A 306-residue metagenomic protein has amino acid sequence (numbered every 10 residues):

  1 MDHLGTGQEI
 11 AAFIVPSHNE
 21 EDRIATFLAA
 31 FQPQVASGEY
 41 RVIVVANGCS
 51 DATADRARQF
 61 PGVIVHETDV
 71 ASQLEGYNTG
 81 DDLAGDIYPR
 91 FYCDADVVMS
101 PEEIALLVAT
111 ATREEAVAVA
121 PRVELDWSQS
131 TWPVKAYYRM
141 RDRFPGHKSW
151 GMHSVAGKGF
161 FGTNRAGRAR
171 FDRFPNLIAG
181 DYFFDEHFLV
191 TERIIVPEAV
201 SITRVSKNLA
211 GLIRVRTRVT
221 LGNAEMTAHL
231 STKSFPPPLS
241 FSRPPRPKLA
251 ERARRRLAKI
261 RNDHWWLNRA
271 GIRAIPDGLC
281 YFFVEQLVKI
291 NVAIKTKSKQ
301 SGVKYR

Functional and structural regions predicted by a protein language model:
N19-Q34: Short, well-formed alpha-helical segments that are part of the catalytic scaffolds of diverse glycosyltransferases
D22-T26, S50-Q59: Acidic helix N-cap motif at the loop->helix transition within catalytic regions of sugar-transfer enzymes
A30, A46-A54, V70: A conserved acidic beta->alpha catalytic loop
E67-A84: Glycine-rich, basic loop-to-helix element that forms the pyrophosphate-binding segment of sugar-nucleotide handling
I87-V98: Short beta-strand-to-loop acidic/aromatic patch adjacent to the donor-nucleotide binding site
V119-W132: Short beta-strand-to-loop element that shapes/binds the nucleotide-sugar donor at the catalytic cleft/hinge
W132-S154: Short, flexible, basic/aromatic active-site loop/helix in glycosyltransferases
R214, R218-R306: Terminal low-complexity segments of carbohydrate-biosynthetic enzymes
